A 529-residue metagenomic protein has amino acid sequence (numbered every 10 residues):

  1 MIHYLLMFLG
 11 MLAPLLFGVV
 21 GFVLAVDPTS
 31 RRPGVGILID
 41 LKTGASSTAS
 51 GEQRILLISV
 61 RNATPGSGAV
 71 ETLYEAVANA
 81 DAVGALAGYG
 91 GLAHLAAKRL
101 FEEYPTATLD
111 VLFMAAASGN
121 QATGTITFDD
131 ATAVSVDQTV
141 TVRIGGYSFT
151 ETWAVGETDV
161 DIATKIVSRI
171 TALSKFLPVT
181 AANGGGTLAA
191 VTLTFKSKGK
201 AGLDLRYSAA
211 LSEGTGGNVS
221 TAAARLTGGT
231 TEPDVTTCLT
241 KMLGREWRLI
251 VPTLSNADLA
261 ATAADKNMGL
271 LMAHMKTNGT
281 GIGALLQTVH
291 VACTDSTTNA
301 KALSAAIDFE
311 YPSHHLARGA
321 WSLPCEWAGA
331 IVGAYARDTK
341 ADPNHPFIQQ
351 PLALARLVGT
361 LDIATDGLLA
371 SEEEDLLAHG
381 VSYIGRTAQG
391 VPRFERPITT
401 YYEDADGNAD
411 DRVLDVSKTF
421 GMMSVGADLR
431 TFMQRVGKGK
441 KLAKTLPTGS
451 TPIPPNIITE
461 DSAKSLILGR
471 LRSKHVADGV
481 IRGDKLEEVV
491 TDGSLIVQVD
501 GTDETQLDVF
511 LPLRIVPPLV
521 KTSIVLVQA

Functional and structural regions predicted by a protein language model:
I2-T108, P346-A529: Structured, hydrophobic secondary-structure cores that serve as assembly/anchoring elements
L38-K42, I58-V60, L112-M114, T127-A131 (+8 more regions): A structural detector for beta-sheet-dominated domains
Q53-V60, D129, R248-T253: Short hydrophobic beta-strand segments
A78-L86, D130-S208, L466: Extended, beta-strand-rich, solvent-exposed assembly scaffolds of outer structural proteins
P105-A117, K196-A353: Extracellular Cys-Trp
G119-A131, V235: Disulfide-bonded cysteine-rich modules in secreted/extracellular proteins, activating on the conserved Cys frameworks
F149-E157, T253, P452-N456: Second-shell loop/turn segments in exported
D159-A163, A264, M268, N456 (+2 more regions): Generic alpha-helical secondary structure
